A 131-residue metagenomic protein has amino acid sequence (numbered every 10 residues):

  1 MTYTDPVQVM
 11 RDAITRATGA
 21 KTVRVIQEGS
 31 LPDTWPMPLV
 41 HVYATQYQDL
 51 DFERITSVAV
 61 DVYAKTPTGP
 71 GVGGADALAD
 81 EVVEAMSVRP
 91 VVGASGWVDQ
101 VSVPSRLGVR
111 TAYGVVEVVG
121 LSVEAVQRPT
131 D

Functional and structural regions predicted by a protein language model:
M1-V23, Y43-D131: Charged, amphipathic alpha-helical segments and their flanking helix caps
E28-S30, D51-F52: Histidine-centered catalytic/metal-coordination loop motif
G29-T34, Y113: A short beta-turn/loop motif at secondary-structure boundaries
T34-A44: A short, hydrophobic beta-strand-centered structural micro-motif
